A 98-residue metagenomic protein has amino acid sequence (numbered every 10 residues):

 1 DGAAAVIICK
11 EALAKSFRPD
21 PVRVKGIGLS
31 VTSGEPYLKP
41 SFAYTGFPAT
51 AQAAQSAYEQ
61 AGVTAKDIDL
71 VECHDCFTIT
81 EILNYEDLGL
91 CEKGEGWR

Functional and structural regions predicted by a protein language model:
D1-Q52, S56: Condensing-enzyme catalytic core mediating Claisen C-C bond formation in acyl metabolism
G2, C73-C76: Generic detector of well-ordered alpha-helical packing
I7-I8, I27, I68, I79-I82: Weak global preference for isoleucine
A12-K15, L29, E59-V63, E86 (+1 more regions): Generic secondary-structure signature for well-ordered alpha-helical cores
P19-L29, A65-H74, G94-R98: Beta-strand segments within the central parallel beta-sheet cores of soluble alpha/beta enzyme folds
P36-S41, D75-W97: Short glycine/threonine-rich loop-to-helix capping motif typified by GTGT followed within a few residues by an Asp-Pro
A53-D67: Phosphate/pyrophosphate-binding loops at sites that engage ATP/ADP/AMP, CoA/4′-phosphopantetheine, polyphosphate
Q55, D69-E72, I82-Y85: Generic hydrophobic alpha-helical scaffold/packing signal
